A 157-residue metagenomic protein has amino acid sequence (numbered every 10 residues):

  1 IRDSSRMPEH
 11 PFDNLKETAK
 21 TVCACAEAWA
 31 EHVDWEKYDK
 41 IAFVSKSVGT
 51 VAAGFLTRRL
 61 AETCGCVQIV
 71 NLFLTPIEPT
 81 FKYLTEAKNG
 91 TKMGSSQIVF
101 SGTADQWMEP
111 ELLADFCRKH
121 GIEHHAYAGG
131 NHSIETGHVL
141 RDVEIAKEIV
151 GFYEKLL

Functional and structural regions predicted by a protein language model:
I1-K40: Serine-hydrolase catalytic machinery in alpha/beta-hydrolase-like enzymes
E9, G130-E144: Catalytic histidine-centered segment of alpha/beta-hydrolase-like enzymes
V44-A53: Gly/Ala-rich beta-loop-alpha elbow adjacent to hydrolase catalytic centers
A52-L56, K82: Hydrolases whose catalytic domains are alpha/beta-hydrolase-1, hotdog thioesterase, or metallo-beta-lactamase-like
T63-K82: A conserved short beta-strand
P79, T103-M108, H132-S133: Acidic catalytic loop of the alpha/beta-hydrolase fold
K92-G94, I98-S101, D105: Short beta-strand/loop motif that positions the catalytic acidic residue of the alpha/beta-hydrolase fold
H138-L157: Catalytic active-site module of serine/aspartate enzymes centered on a nucleophile-bearing elbow/loop
